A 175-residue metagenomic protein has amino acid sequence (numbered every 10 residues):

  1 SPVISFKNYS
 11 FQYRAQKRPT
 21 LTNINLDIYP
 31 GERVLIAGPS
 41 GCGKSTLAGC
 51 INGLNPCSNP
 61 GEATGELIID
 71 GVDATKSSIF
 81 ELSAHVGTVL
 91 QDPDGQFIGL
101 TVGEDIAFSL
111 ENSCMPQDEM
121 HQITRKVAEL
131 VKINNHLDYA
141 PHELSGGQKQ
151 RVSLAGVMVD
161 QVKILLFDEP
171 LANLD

Functional and structural regions predicted by a protein language model:
V3-F6, F11-N23, N55-P60, K76-S78: A short, flexible loop at the N-terminus of ABC-type nucleotide-binding domains that lies
N52, D94, L100-E111, H121: Short helical segment in ABC ATPase nucleotide-binding domains corresponding to the A-loop/adjacent helical element
E66-E81: ABC ATPase NBD Q-loop/coupling interface
D118-H136: Conserved ABC ATPase "signature" region
A140-L144, Q148: Conserved ABC ATPase signature
L154: Hydrophobic anchor residue at the start of the ABC signature
L165-D168: Catalytic Walker B motif of ABC-type/P-loop ATPase nucleotide-binding domains
